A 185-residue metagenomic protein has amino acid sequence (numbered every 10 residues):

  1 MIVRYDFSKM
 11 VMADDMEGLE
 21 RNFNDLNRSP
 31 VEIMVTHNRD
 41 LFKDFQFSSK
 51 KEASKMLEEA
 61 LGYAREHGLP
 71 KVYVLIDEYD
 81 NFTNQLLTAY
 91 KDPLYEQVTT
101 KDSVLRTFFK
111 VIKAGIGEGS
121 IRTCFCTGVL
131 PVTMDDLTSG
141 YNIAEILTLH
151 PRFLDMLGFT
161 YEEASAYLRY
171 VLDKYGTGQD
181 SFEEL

Functional and structural regions predicted by a protein language model:
M1-V72: P-loop NTPase nucleotide-binding core
S8, D77-E78, T107-F108, I112 (+1 more regions): A short beta-strand-to-loop transition that corresponds to the Sensor-1 phosphate-sensing loop of AAA+ P-loop ATPases
V11-E17, F82-N84, T133-S139: Switch/connector loops and helix/strand junctions flanking conserved nucleotide-binding motifs in nucleotide-processing
E20-N22, T88-E96, D136-F153: Short secondary-structure boundary/capping segments
R39-K51, Y73-I76, E118-V129, G178-L185: Short, glycine/acidic-rich hinge or "gate" loops at secondary-structure transitions that mediate conformational
E59-R65, L94-R122: Substrate-engagement module of ASCE P-loop NTPases
G68-V98: Conserved P-loop NTPase "ATPase switch" module shared by AAA+ and STAND
T133-G140, L147-L185: Amphipathic alpha-helical segments of the small helical/lid subdomains adjacent to P-loop NTPase cores
